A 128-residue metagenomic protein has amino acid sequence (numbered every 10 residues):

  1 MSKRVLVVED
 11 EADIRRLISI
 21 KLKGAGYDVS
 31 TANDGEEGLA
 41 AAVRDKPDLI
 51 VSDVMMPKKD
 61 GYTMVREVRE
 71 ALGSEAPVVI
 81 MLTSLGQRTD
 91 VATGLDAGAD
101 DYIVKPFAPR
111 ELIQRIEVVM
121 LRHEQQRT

Functional and structural regions predicted by a protein language model:
E9: Conserved acidic carboxylate
R16-G24: Charged docking surfaces used in two-component/phosphorelay signaling
T31-L49: Acidic, metal-coordinating helix/loop segments flanking the phosphotransfer/catalytic sites of two-component signaling
M56: Receiver (REC) domain active-site loop signature in two-component systems and cognate sites in sensor histidine kinases
F107-E117: C-terminal output helix
